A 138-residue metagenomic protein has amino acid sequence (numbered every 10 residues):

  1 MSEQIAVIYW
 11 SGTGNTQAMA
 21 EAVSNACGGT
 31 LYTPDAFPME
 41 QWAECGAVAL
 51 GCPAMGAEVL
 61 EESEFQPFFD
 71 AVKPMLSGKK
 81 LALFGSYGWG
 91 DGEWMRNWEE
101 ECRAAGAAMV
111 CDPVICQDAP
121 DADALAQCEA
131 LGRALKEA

Functional and structural regions predicted by a protein language model:
S2-I5, S11-A18, A22-E40, E44-A138: FMN-binding flavodoxin-like domain, especially the glycine-rich phosphate-binding loop
